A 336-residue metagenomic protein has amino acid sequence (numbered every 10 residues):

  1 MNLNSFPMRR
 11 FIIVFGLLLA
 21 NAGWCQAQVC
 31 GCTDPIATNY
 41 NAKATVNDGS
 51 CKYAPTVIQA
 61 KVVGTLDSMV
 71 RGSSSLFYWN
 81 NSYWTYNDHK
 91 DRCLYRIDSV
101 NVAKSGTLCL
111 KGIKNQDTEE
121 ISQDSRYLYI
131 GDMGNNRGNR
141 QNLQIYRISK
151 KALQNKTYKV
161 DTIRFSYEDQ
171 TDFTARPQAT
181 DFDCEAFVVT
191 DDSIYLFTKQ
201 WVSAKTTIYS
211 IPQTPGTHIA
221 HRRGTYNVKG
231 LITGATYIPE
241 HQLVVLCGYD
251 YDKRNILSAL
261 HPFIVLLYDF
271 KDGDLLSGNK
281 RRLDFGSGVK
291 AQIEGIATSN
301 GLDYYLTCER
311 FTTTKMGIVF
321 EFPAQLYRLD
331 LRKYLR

Functional and structural regions predicted by a protein language model:
M1-F11: Positively charged n-region of N-terminal signal peptides that target proteins for export
F11-V14, C25-A54: Primarily marks secretory-pathway-exposed extracellular/lumenal segments that are disulfide- and glycosylation-prone
A20-A22: N-terminal signal peptide c-region/cleavage motif recognized by signal peptidases
A54-R336: Sequence/structural signature of beta-propeller domains
